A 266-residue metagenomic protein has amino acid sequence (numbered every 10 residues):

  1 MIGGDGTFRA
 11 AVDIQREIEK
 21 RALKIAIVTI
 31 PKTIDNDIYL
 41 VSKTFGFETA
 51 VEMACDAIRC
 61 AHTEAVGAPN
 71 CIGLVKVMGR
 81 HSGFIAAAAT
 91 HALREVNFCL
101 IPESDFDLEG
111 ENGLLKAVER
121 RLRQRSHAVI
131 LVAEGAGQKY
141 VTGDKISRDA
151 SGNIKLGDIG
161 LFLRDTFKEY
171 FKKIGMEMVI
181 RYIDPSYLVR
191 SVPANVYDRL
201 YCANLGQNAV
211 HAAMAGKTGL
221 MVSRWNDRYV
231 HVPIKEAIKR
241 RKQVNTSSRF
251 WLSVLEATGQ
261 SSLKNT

Functional and structural regions predicted by a protein language model:
M1-G3, R9-K24, V28, T44-M178: Accessory alpha-helical/coil subdomains and C-terminal extensions that flank or cap enzyme catalytic cores
G4-G6, I30-N36, E103-F106, E134-G137 (+2 more regions): Short, ordered loop/turn segments at secondary-structure junctions
G6, S82, Y201, L205: Short, glycine/acidic-rich beta->alpha junctions
F8-R9, D37, H81-S82, Q138-Y140 (+3 more regions): Flexible loop/turn segments at secondary-structure boundaries
N36-L40, C71, S186-V192: Glycine/charged-rich beta-loop-alpha catalytic/anionic-binding loops adjacent to active sites
I38-V51, P193-V196: Short beta-strand elements at the ligand-binding edges of bilobed clamshell
K145-T266: C-terminal non-catalytic interaction/assembly regions of soluble proteins
